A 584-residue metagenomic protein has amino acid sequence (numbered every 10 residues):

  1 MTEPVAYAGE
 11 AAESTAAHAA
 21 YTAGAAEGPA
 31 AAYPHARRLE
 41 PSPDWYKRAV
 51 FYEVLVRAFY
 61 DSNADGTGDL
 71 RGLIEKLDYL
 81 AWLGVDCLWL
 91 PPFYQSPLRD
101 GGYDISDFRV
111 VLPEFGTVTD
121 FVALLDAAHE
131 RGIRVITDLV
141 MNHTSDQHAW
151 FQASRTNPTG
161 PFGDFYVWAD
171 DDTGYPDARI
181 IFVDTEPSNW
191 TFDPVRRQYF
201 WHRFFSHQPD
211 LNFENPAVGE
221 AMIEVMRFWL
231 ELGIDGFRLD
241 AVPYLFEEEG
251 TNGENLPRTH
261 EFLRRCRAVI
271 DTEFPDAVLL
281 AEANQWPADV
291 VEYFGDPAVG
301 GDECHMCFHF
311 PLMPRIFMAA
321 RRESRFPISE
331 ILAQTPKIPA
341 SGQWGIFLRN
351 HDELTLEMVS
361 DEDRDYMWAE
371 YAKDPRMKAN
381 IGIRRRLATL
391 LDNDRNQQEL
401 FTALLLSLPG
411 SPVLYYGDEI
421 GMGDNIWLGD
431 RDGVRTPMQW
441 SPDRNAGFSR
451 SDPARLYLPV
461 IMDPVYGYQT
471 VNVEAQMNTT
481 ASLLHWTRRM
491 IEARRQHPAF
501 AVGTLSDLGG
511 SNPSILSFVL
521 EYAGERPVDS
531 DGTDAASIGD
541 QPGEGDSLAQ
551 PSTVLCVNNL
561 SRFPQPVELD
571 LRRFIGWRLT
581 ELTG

Functional and structural regions predicted by a protein language model:
M1-G584: Active-site and adjacent substrate-binding regions of carbohydrate-active enzymes
